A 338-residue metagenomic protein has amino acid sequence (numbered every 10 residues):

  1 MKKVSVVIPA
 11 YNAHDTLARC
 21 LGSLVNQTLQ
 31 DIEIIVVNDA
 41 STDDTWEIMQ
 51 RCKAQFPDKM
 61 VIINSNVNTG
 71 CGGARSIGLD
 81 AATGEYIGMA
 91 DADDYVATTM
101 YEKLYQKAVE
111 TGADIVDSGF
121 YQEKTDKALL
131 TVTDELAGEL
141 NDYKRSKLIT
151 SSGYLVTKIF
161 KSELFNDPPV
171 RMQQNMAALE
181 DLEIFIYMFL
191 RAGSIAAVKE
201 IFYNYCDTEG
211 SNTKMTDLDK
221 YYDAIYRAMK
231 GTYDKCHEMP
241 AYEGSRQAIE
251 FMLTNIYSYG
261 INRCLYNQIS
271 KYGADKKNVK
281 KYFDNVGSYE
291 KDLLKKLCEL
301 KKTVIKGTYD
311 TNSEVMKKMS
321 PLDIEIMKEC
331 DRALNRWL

Functional and structural regions predicted by a protein language model:
T16-A18, D43-C52, Y95, T99: Acidic helix N-cap motif at the loop->helix transition within catalytic regions of sugar-transfer enzymes
G22-D31: Short, acidic, metal-binding catalytic loop of nucleotide-sugar glycosyltransferases
S23, N38-E47, V67: A conserved acidic beta->alpha catalytic loop
D31-A40, V61-S65, A92: Short beta-strand/loop segment that forms part of the nucleotide-sugar
S65-A82: Glycine-rich, basic loop-to-helix element that forms the pyrophosphate-binding segment of sugar-nucleotide handling
I87: Short aromatic/hydrophobic "clamp" motif used to bind/position activated sugar donors
Y95-A196, Y203-Y222, P240-A241: Donor-binding/catalytic cores of nucleotide-activated saccharide and glycerol-phosphate transferases/polymerases
Y266-L338: Membrane-interface aromatic/basic loop that binds lipid-linked glycans or pyrophosphate carriers, typified by
